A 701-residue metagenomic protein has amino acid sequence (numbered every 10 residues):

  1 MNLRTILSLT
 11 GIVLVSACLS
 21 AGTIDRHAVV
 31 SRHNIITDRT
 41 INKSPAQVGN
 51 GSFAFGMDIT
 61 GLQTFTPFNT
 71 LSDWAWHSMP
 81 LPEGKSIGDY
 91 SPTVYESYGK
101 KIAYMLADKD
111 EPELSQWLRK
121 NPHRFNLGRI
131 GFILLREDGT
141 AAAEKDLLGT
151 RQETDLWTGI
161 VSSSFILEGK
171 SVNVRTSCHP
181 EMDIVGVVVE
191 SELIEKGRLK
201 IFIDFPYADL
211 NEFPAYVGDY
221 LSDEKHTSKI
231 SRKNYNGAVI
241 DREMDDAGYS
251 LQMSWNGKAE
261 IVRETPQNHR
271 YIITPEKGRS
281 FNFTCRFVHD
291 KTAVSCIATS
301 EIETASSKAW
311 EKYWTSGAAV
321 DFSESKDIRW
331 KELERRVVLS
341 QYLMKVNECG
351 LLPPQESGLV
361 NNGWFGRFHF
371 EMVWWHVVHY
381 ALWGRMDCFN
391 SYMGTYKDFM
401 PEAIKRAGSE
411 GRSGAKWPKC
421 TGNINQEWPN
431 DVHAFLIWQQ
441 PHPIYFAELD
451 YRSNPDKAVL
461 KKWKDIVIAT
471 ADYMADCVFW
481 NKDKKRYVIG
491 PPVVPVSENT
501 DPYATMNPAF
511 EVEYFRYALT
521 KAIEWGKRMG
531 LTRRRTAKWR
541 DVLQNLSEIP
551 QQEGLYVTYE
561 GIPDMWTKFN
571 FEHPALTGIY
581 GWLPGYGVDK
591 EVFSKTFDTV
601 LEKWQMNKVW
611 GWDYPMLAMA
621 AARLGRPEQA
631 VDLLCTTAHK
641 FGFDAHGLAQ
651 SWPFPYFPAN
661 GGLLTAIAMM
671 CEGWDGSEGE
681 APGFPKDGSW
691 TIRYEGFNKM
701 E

Functional and structural regions predicted by a protein language model:
M1-T23: Bacterial Sec-dependent N-terminal signal peptides
L14, F55, I59-G61, S78 (+14 more regions): A generic secondary-structure signal for well-formed alpha-helical elements
S20-R367, M386, Y396-I404: Acidic/polar, glycine-enriched structural segments that form the non-catalytic walls/loops of the carbohydrate-binding
G22-T23, E168-N173, C178-V239, D245-G248 (+8 more regions): Beta-rich accessory regions
Q63, P82, H369-E402, N423-N425 (+5 more regions): Active-site core of glycosidic bond-cleaving carbohydrate-active enzymes
E113-A143, R151, E524, P658-N698: Catalytic cores of secreted or luminal carbohydrate-active enzymes
L352-G366, W417-A434, G490-P508, K640-P653: Acidic/His metal-coordination segments adjacent to aromatic residues that form catalytic metal sites in metalloenzymes
A469, Y473-R528: Acidic/histidine-rich catalytic neighborhood
